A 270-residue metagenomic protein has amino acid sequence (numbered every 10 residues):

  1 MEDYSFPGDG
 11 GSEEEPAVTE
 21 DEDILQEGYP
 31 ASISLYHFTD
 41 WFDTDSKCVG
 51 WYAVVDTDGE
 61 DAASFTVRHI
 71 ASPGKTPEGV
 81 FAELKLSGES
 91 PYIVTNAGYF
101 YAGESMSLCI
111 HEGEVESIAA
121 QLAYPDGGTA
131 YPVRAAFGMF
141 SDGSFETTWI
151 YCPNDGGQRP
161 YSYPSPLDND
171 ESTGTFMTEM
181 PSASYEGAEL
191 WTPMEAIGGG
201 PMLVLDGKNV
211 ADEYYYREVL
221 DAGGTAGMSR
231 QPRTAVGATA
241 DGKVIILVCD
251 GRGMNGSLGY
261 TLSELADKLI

Functional and structural regions predicted by a protein language model:
M1-G157: Zymogen propeptides
M106-L269: Aspartyl protease catalytic domain
